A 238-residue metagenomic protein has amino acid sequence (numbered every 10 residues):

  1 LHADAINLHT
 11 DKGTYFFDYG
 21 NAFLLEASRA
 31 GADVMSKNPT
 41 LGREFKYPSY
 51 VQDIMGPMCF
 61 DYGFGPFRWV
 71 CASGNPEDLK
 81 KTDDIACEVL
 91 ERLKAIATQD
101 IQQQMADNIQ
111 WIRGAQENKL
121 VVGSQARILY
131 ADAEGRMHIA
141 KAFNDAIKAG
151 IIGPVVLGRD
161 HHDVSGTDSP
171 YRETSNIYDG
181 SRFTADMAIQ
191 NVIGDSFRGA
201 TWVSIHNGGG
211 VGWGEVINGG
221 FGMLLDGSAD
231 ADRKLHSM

Functional and structural regions predicted by a protein language model:
L1-G219, M223-M238: Ligand/cofactor-recognition surfaces for anionic moieties
